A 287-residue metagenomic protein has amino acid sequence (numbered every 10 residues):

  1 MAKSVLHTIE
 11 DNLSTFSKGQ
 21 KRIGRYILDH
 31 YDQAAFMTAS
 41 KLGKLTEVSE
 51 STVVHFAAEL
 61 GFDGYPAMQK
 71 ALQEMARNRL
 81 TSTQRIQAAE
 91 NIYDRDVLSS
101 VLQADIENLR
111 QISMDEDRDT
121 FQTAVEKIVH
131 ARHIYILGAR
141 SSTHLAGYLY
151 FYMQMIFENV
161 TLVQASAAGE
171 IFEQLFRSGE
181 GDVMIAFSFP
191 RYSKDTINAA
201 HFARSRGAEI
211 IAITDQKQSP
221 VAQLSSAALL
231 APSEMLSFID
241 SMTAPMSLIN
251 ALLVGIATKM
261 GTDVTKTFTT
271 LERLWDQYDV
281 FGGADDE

Functional and structural regions predicted by a protein language model:
M1-D11, A284-E287: Short, Lys/Arg-enriched, disordered terminal segments
A2-L6, S14-T15, R22, D32-F36 (+2 more regions): HTH-adjacent hinge/linker in prokaryotic transcriptional regulators
D119-A131: Glycine-rich phosphate/diphosphate-binding loops that line cofactor/substrate pockets in enzymes
V129-S247, I256-G261: Glycine-rich phosphate-binding loops that contact phosphosugars or nucleotide phosphates
L252: C-terminal binding/interaction regions
T262-E287: A short, charged, Gly/Pro-tolerant segment at domain boundaries
